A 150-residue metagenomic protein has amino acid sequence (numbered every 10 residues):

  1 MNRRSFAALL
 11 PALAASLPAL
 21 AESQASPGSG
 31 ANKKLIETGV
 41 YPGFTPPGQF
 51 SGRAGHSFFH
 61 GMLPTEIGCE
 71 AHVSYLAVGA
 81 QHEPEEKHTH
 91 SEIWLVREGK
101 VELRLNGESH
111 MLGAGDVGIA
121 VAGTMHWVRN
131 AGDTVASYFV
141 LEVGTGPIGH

Functional and structural regions predicted by a protein language model:
N2-G68, E83, H150: A short, N-terminal "cap"/entry segment at the start of jelly-roll beta-barrel domains of the cupin/DSBH fold
S57, H72-H88: Conserved short histidine dyad/triad with adjacent acidic residue
C69-H72, V117: Aromatic/pi-system hotspot detector in well-structured domains
Y75-L76, K87-E102: Short, conserved beta-strand element in jelly-roll/cupin
A80, T89-H90, E108, T124 (+2 more regions): A generic "binding-loop/recognition-motif" signal
Q81-E83, K87, E102, G118 (+1 more regions): Histidine-centered metal-chelating micro-motifs
E108-A122: Short acidic-glycine-tyrosine-enriched beta hairpin
A122-I148: Ligand-binding loop in jelly-roll beta-barrel domains
